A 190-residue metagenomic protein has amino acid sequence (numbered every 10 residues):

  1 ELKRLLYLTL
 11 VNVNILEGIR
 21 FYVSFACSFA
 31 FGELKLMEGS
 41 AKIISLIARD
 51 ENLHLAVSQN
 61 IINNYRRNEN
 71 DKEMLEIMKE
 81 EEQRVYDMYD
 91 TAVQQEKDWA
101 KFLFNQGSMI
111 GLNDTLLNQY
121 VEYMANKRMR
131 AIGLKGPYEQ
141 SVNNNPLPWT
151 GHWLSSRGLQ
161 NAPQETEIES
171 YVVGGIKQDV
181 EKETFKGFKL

Functional and structural regions predicted by a protein language model:
E1-L190: Non-heme di-metal
